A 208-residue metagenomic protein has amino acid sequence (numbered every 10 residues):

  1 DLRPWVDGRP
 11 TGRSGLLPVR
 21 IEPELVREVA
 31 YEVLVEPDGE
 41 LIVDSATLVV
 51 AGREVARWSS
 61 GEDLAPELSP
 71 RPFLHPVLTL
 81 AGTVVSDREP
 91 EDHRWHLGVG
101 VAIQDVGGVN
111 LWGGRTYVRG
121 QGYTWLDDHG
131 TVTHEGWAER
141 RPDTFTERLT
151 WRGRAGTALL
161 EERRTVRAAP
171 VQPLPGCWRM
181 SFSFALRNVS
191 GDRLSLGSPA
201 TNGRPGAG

Functional and structural regions predicted by a protein language model:
D1-V6, P76-V77: Solvent-exposed beta-hairpin/edge-strand motifs
G8-A30: Intrinsically disordered, low-complexity Pro/Gly/Ser/Thr-rich segments with frequent PxxP/GP/PP motifs and embedded
L16, V26-E28, P142-T146, C177-S181: Intrinsic-disorder/low-complexity, polar/charged segments enriched in Ser/Thr/Lys/Arg/Asp/Glu/Gln
R27-V35, G52, E147-L149, F182: Short, hydrophobic/aromatic-enriched beta-strand segments in well-ordered soluble domains
E32-G100, P173, G197-P199: Beta-strand-rich N-terminal accessory domains
G98-G176: Extended, loop-rich substrate-binding clefts of extracytoplasmic carbohydrate-active enzymes
G153-G208: An exposed, glycine/acidic-rich loop-and-rim segment of catalytic or binding clefts
